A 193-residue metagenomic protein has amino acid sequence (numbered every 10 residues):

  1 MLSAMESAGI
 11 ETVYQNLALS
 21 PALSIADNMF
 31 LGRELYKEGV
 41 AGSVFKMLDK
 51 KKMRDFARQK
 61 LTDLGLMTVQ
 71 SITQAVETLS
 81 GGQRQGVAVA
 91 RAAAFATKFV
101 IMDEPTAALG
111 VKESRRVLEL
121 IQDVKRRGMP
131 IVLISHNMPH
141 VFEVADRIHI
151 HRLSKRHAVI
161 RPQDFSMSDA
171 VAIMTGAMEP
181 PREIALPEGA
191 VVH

Functional and structural regions predicted by a protein language model:
M1-H193: Glycine-rich phosphate-binding loops of nucleotide-dependent enzymes
